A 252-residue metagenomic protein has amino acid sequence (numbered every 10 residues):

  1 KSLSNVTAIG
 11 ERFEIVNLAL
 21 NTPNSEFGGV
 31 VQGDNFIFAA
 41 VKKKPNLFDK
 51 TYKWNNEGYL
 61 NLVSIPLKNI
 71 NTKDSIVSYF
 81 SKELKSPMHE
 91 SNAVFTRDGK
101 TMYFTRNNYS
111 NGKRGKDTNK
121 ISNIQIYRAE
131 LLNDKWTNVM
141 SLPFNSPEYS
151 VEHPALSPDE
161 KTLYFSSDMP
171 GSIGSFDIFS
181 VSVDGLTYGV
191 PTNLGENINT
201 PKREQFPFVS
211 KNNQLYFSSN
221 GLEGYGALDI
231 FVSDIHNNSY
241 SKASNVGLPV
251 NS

Functional and structural regions predicted by a protein language model:
K1-S252: Short, conserved micro-motifs composed of acidic
